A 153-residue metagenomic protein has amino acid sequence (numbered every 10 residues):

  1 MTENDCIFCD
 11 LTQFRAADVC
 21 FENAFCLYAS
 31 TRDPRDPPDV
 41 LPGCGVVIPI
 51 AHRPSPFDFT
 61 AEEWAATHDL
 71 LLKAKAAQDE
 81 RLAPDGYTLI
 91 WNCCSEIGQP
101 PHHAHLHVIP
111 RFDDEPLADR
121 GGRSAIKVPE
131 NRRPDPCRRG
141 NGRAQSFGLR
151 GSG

Functional and structural regions predicted by a protein language model:
M1-G151: HIT superfamily nucleotide-processing domains
